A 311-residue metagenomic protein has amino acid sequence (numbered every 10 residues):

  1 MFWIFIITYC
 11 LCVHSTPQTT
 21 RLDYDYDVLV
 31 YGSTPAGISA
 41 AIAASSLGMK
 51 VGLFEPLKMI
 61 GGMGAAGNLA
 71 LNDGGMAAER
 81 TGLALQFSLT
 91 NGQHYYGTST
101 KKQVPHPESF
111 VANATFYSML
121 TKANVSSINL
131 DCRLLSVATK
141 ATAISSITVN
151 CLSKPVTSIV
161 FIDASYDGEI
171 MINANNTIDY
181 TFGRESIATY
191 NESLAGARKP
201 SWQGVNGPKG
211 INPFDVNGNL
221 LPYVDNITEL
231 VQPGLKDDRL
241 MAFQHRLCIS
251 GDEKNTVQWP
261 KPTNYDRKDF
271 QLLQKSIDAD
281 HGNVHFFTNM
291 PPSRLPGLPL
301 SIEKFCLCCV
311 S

Functional and structural regions predicted by a protein language model:
M1-I7: Classical eukaryotic N-terminal signal peptides for Sec-dependent ER targeting/secretion, especially the positively
T8-T19: N-terminal signal peptide
L22-T34: Beta1/beta-strand and adjacent pyrophosphate-binding region of the FAD-binding site in flavoprotein oxidoreductases
Y31-T34, F54-L57, M63, N68 (+5 more regions): Active-site-proximal beta-strand/loop segments in catalytic clefts of secreted hydrolases
G37: N-terminal Rossmann-fold NAD(P) dinucleotide-binding loop
A43, M49-K50, E55-K140, T189: Conserved N-terminal/central alpha/beta ligand/cofactor-binding core
A138-P155: Conserved beta-strand-loop-beta-strand element in the redox core of flavoprotein oxidoreductases
S153-V160, A164-S311: Flavin (FAD/FMN)-binding glycine-rich loop and adjacent Rossmann-like elements that form
